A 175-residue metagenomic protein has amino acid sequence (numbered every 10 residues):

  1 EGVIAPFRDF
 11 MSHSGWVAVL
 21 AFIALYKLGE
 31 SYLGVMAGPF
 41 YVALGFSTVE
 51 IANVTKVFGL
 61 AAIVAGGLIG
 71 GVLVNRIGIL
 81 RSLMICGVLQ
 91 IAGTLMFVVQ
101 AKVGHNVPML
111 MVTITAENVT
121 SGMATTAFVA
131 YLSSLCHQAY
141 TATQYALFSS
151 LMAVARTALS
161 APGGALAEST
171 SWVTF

Functional and structural regions predicted by a protein language model:
E1-V19: Juxtamembrane intracellular "pre-TM" segments in multi-pass secondary transporters
L25-G34, T125: Conserved extracellular-gate-facing transmembrane-helix segments in secondary transporters
V35-A52: Short amphipathic helix-loop junctions that connect adjacent transmembrane helices in Major Facilitator Superfamily/SLC
T48-V49, Q138-F148: Loop-to-transmembrane helix entry/capping segments in MFS-fold secondary transporters and related SLC/MFSD carriers
A65-S82, A167-E168: Helix-to-loop junctions at the C-terminal end of transmembrane segments in multipass secondary transporters
V88-H105: C-terminal ends and interior cores of transmembrane alpha-helices in multi-pass membrane transporters/permeases
M123-H137: Intracellular juxtamembrane helix-capping segments at the cytosolic ends of symmetry-related transmembrane helices
P162-F175: A membrane-interface helix-boundary motif in multi-pass transporters
